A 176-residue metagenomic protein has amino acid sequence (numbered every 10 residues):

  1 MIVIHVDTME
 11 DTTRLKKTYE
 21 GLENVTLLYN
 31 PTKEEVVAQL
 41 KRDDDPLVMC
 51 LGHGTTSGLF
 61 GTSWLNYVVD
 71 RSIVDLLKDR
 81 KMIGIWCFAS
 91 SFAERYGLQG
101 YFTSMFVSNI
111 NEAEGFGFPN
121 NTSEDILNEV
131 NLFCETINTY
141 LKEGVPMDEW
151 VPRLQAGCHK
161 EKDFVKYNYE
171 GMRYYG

Functional and structural regions predicted by a protein language model:
M1-L47, I83-I85, L154: A domain-level signal for caspase-like cysteine endopeptidase catalytic cores and their zymogen-processing architecture
T8-T13, T32-E35, H53-F60, F88-F92 (+1 more regions): Short acidic, S/G/P-rich loop/turn micro-motifs used as interaction or catalytic elements
K17-T18, A38-Q39, S72, F92-G97: A short acidic, amphipathic alpha-helical/loop segment
T18-Y19, T62-L65, G97-Q99: Short, glycine/charged-enriched secondary-structure capping and boundary segments
L22-N24, D79, G97: A generic structural signal for alpha->beta connector loops
V48-G52: Rossmann-fold scaffold of SDR-type NAD(P)-dependent oxidoreductases
G54-K78: A short, glycine/acidic-enriched catalytic loop
K81-G176: Active-site-proximal C-terminal subdomain of hydrolase catalytic domains
